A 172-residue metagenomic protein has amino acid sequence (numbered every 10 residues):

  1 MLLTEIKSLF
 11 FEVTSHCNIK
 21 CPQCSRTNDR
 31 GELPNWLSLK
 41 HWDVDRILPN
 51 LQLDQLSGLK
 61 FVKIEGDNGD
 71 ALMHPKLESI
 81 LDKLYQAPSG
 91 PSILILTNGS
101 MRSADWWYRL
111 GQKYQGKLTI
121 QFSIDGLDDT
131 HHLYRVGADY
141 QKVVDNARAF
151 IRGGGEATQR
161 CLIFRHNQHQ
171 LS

Functional and structural regions predicted by a protein language model:
M1-T119, T130-Q141, D145: Conserved alpha-helical substructure of the radical SAM core
G58-F61, D125-L127, G153-E156: A short alpha-helix capping/helix-coil boundary motif
I95, A147-Q170: Conserved strand-turn element in the central/C-terminal portion of the radical SAM core barrel that lines
N98-R102, G126, F164-N167: Short beta->alpha connector loops
W107, H169-S172: Short, acidic/polar
I120-I124: Conserved phosphate-donor/acceptor-positioning beta-strand/loop module used by diverse small-molecule
D128-H132, T158-R160: Short acidic, glycine/Ser/Thr-rich loop/turn "cap" segments at secondary-structure junctions
